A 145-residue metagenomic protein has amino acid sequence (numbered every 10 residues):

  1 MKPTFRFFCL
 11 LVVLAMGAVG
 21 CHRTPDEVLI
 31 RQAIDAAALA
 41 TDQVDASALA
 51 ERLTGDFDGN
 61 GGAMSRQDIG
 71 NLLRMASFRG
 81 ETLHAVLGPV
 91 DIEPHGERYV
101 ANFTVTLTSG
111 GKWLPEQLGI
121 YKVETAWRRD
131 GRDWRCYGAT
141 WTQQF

Functional and structural regions predicted by a protein language model:
M1-C9: Bacterial N-terminal signal peptides that target proteins for export
G17-G20: C-terminal motif of bacterial Sec signal peptides marking the signal peptidase cleavage site
H22-R23, V100, Q117-F145: Short beta-strand edge/turn micro-motifs at domain boundaries
D26-A37: Short, low-complexity, disordered segments immediately C-terminal to signal peptides in bacterial exported proteins
A38, G55-G61, K112: Second-shell loop/turn segments in exported
Q43-D56, N60: Short, well-ordered alpha-helical segments enriched in acidic and aromatic residues
D58-H84: Extracytoplasmic/periplasmic/luminal assembly and interaction segments in envelope/secretory/respiratory proteins
R74-Q117: Surface-exposed, charged secondary-structure patches
